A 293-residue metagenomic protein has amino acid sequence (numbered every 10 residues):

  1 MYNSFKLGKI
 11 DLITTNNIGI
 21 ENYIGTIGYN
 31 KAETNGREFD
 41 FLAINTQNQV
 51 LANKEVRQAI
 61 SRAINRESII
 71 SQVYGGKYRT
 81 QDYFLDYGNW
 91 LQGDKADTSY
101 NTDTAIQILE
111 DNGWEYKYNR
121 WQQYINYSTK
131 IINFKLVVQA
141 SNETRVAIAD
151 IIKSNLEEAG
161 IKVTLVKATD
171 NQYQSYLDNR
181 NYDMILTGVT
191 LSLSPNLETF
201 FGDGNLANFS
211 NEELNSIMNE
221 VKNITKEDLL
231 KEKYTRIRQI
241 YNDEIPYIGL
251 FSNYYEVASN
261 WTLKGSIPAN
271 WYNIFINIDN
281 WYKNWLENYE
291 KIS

Functional and structural regions predicted by a protein language model:
M1-N48, A59, S71, G188: Extracellular/periplasmic solute-recognition and catalytic clefts
K9, N35, T46-N48, V138-A140 (+2 more regions): A mature extracytoplasmic/lumenal domain signature
K9-D11, Y29, N53-R57, R66-E67 (+4 more regions): Loop/turn elements at helix/coil->beta-strand transitions in domains of secreted/extracellular proteins
A32-T34, K95-Y100: DNA breakage-rejoining catalytic core of tyrosine-based enzymes
Q47-V56, N223: Short helix-loop capping/hinge motifs at secondary-structure junctions, enriched in acidic/polar residues
S61-D97, T144-K153, S175-S293: Detector for C-terminal structural segments
E115-L191: Ligand/substrate-recognition segments at binding pockets and active sites
